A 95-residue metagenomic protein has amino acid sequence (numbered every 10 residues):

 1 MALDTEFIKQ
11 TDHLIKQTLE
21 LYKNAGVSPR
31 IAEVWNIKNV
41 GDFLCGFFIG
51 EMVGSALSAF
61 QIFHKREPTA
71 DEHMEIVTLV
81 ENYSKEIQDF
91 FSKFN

Functional and structural regions predicted by a protein language model:
M1-A32: Short terminal alpha-helical segments
L14, V27, N39-V40, M52 (+2 more regions): Alpha-helical protein-protein interaction elements
T18, E67-N95: Amphipathic alpha-helical binding modules
L21-N24, G54-I62, N82, E86-K93: Amphipathic alpha-helical interaction surfaces
V34-K38: Amphipathic alpha-helical segments that form the core helices of the histone-fold
N39-V77: Amphipathic protein-protein interaction modules
